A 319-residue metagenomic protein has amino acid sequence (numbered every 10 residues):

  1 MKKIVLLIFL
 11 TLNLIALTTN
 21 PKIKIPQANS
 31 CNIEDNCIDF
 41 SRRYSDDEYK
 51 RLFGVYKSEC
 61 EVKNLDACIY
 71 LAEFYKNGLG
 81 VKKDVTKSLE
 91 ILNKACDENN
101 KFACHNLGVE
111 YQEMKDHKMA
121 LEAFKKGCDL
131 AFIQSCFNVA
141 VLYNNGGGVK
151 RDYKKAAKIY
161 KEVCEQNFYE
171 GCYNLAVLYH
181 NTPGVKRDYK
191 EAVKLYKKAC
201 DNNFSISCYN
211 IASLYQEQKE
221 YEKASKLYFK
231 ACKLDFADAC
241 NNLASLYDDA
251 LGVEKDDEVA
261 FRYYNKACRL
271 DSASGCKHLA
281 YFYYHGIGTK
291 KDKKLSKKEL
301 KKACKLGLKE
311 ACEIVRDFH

Functional and structural regions predicted by a protein language model:
M1-P21: Classical Sec-dependent N-terminal signal peptides that target proteins to the secretory pathway
L17-V55, E59-V62: N-terminal leader/linker segments that initiate helical-solenoid repeat arrays
N32-I33, S41-Y44, E61-N64, N77-L79 (+16 more regions): Short helix-capping/linker turns of helical repeat alpha-solenoids
C37-Y44, V55, Y70-N77, I91 (+7 more regions): Hydrophobic face of amphipathic alpha-helices that form TPR/SEL1-like repeat modules and related alpha-solenoid
K298-H319: Terminal, low-structured helical/coil segments at or just beyond the last alpha-helical repeat
